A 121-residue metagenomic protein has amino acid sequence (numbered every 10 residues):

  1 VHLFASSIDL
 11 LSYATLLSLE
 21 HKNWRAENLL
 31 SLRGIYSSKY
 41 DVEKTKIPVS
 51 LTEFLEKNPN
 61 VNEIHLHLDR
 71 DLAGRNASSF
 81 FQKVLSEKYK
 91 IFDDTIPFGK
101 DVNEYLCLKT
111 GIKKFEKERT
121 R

Functional and structural regions predicted by a protein language model:
A5-S6, R70: Helix N-cap/beta->alpha junction signal
I8-S12: Short amphipathic alpha-helical face segments that pack within enzyme cores and frequently flank/anchor catalytic
T15-R121: TOPRIM fold recognition
